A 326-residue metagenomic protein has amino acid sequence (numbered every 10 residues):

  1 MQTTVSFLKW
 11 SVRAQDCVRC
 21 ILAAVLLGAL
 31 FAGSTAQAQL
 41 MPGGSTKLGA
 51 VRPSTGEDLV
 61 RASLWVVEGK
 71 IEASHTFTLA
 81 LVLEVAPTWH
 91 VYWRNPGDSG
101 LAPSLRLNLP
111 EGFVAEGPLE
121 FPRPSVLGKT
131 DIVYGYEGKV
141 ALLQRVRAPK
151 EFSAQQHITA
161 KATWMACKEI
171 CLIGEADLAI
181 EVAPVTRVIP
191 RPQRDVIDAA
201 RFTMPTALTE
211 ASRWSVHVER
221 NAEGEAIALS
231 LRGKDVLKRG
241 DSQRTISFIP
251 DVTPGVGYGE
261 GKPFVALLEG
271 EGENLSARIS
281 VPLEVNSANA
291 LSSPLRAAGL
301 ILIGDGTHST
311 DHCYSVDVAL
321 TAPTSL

Functional and structural regions predicted by a protein language model:
M1-C17: N-terminal secretory signal peptides that target proteins for export/translocation
Q2-T3, S34, L320-P323: Intrinsically disordered/low-complexity terminal segments and short unstructured peptides
C17-A32: Bacterial N-terminal signal peptides
A38-L326: Extracellular/lumen-exposed scaffold segments
